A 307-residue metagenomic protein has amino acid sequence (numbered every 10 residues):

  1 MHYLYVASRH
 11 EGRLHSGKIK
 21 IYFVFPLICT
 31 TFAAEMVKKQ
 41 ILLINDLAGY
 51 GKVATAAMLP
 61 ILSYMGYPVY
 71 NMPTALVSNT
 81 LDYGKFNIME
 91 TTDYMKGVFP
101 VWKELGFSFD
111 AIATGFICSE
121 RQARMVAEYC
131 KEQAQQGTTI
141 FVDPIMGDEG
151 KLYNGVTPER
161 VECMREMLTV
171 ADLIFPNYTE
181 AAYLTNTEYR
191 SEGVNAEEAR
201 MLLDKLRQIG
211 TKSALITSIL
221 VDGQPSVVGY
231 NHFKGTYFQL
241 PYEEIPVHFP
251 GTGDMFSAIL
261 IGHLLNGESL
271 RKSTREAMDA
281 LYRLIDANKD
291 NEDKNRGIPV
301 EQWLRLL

Functional and structural regions predicted by a protein language model:
Y3-Y5, K18, Y22, L27 (+1 more regions): Short, positively charged and aromatic/hydrophobic N-terminal segments
V37-V142, M146-N154, E301-L306: Conserved N-terminal subdomain of the carbohydrate kinase-like
G49, Y237-P250: Short pre-catalytic strand/loop immediately N-terminal to key active-site residues, enriched for Gly-Thr
G155-Y237: Conserved phosphate/ATP/ADP-binding segment of small-molecule kinases
Y183, V247-L270, T274: Short, small-residue alpha-helix embedded
Y189-E198, L265-R275: Short, charged, surface-exposed loops that flank catalytic or proteolytic processing sites
R271-L307: Charged C-terminal helix
